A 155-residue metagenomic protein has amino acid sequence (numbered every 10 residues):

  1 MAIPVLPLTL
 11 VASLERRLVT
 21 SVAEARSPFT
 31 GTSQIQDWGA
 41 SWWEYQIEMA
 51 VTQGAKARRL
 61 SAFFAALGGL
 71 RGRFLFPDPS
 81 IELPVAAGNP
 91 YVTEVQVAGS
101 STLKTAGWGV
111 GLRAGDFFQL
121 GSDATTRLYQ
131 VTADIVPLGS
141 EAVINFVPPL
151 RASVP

Functional and structural regions predicted by a protein language model:
M1-P155: Extracellular/virion structural assembly segments
